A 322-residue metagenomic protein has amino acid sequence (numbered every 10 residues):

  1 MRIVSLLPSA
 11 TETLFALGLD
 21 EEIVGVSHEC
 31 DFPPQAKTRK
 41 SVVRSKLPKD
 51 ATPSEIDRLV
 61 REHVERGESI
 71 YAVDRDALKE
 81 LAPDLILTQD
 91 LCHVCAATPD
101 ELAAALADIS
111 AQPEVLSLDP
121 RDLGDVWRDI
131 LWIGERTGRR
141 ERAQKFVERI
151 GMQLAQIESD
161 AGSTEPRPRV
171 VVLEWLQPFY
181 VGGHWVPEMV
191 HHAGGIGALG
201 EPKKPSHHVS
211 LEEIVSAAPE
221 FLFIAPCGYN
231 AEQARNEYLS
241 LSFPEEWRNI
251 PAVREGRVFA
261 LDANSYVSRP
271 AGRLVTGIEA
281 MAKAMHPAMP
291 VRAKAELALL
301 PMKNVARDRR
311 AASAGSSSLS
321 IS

Functional and structural regions predicted by a protein language model:
M1-S322: N-terminal ligand-binding lobe of clamshell/alpha-beta domains
